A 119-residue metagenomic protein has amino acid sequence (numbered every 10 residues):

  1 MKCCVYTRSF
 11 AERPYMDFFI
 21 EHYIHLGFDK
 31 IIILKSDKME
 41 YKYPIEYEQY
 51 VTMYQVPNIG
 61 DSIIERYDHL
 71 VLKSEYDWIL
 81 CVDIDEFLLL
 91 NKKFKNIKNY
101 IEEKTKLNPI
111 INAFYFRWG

Functional and structural regions predicted by a protein language model:
M1-I24: N-proximal low-complexity "stem/linker" segments adjacent to membrane-targeting elements
M1-K2, F28-I31, Y76, P109-A113: Loop/turn elements at helix/coil->beta-strand transitions in domains of secreted/extracellular proteins
C3, I24-I33, Q49-T52: Short loop->beta transition adjacent to catalytic acidic/histidine clusters or analogous donor-positioning motifs
T7-S9, L34-D37: Short beta-strand/turn micro-motifs composed of small residues that flank or help shape donor/cofactor-binding pockets
E21-H22, L26, H69-K73, E103-K104: A generic secondary-structure signal
I32-I33, L80-D83, L89, N112-R117: A structural signal for short, well-ordered beta-strand segments and their strand-loop junctions that often border
M39-V82, L89-K92: Active-site-proximal specificity loops/subdomain of glycosyltransferases
L90-G119: Conserved donor-nucleotide/metal-binding helix-loop-beta segment in metal-dependent transferases, i.e., the alpha-helix
